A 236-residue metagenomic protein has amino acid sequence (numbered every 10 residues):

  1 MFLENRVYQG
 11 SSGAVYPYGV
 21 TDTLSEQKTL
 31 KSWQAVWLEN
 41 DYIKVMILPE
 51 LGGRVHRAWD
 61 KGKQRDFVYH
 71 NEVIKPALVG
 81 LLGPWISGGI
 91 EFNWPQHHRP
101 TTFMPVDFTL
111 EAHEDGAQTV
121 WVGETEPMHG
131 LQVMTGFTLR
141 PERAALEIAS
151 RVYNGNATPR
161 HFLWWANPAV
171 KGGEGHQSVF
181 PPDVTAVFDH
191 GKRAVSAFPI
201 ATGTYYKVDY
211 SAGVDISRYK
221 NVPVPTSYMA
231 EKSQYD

Functional and structural regions predicted by a protein language model:
M1-Y18, W33-P105, D236: Acidic-aromatic substrate-binding/catalytic surfaces of carbohydrate-active enzymes
N5-L30, A35-W37, S87-A145, E174: Extended, loop-rich substrate-binding clefts of extracytoplasmic carbohydrate-active enzymes
S11, L78-L81, I86-S87, E114 (+6 more regions): Intrinsically disordered, low-complexity segments enriched in small/polar residues
Q34-L38, I43-V68, A144, G155-D236: A contiguous, surface-exposed recognition patch within enzymatic or periplasmic domains that forms
G83-I86, E91-F92, V133, A194 (+2 more regions): Polar low-complexity intrinsically disordered regions enriched in Ser/Thr and small residues
